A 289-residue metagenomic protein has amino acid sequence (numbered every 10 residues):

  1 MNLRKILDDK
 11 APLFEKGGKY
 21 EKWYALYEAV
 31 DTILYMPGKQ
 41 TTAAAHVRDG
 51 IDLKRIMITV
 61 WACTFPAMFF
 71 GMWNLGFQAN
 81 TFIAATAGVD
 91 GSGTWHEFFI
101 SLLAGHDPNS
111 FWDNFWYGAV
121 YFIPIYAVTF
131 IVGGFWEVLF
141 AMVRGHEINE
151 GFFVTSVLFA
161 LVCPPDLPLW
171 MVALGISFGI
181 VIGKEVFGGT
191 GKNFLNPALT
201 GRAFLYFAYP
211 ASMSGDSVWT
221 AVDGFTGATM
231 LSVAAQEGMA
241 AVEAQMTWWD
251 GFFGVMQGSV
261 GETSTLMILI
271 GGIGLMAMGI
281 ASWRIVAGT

Functional and structural regions predicted by a protein language model:
M1-F122, Y126: N-terminal signal-anchor module of multipass membrane proteins
T42-V47, V132-R144, V181-G191, I270-I280: C-terminal ends of transmembrane helices
M57, W61, I123-A127, E150-V154 (+4 more regions): Hydrophobic alpha-helical transmembrane segments
V60-N74, F130-E137, L161, S177-I180 (+3 more regions): Hydrophobic core segments of alpha-helical transmembrane domains in multi-pass membrane transport and ion-translocation
F115-T129, D166-G175, M256-T265: Structural signature of hydrophobic alpha-helical transmembrane segments
G118-F152, L161, E185: Active-site cofactor/substrate anionic-group-binding motifs, chiefly glycine- and Lys/Arg-rich phosphate-binding loops
N149-W219: A generic, well-ordered mixed alpha/beta core segment in the N-terminal half of proteins
G188-L269: Long hydrophobic alpha-helical segments that form multi-pass transmembrane helix bundles in integral membrane proteins
